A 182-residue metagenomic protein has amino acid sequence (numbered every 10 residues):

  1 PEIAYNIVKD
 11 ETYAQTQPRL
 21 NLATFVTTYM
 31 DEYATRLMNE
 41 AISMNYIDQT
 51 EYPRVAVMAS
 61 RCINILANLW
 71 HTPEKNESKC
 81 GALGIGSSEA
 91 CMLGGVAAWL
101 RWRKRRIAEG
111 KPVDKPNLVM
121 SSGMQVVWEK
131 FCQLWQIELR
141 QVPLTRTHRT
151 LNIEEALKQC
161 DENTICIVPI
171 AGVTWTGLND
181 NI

Functional and structural regions predicted by a protein language model:
P1-S78: N-terminal entrance/gating region of PLP-dependent enzymes' catalytic architecture
E11, A97-A98, L139, N163: Alpha-helix boundary/capping residues
Y33, P53, V57, E89 (+2 more regions): Conserved active-site and cofactor/substrate-binding residues in soluble primary-metabolism enzymes
A34, K79-C80, W135, N163: A generic secondary-structure signal marking the coil-to-beta-strand transition
A56-A59, I63-N64, S78-K111, V127-F131: Conserved beta-loop-alpha segment that forms the PLP phosphate-binding cup at the N-terminus of a helix
L66, W70-E74, A98, W102-R106 (+2 more regions): Structural motif corresponding to the C-terminal cap of alpha-helices
I85-S88, A108-N181: PLP-dependent aminotransferase-class I/II
